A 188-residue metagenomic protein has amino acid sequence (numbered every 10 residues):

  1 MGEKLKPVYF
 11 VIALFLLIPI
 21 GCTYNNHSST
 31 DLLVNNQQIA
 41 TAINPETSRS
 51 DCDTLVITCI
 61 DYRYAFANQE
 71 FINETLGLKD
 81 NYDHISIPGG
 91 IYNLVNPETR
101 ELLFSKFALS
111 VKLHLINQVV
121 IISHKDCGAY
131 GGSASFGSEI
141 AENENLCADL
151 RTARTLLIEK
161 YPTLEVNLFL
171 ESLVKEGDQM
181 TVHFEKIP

Functional and structural regions predicted by a protein language model:
M1-L5: N-terminal secretory signal peptides that target proteins for export/translocation
V11-P19: Bacterial N-terminal signal peptides
C22-T54, C59-N68, G90-L102, L109-H114 (+2 more regions): Divalent-metal-activated hydrolytic enzyme cores
L55, D83-I85, V120: Short, conserved beta-strand segments within well-ordered enzyme catalytic domains that often line or immediately flank
Q69-G77: Short Gly/aromatic-enriched secondary-structure transition segments
D80-I91: A short beta-strand-loop structural module common to alpha/beta enzyme folds
Q118-H124: Acidic beta-strand-to-loop metal/phosphate-binding motif
